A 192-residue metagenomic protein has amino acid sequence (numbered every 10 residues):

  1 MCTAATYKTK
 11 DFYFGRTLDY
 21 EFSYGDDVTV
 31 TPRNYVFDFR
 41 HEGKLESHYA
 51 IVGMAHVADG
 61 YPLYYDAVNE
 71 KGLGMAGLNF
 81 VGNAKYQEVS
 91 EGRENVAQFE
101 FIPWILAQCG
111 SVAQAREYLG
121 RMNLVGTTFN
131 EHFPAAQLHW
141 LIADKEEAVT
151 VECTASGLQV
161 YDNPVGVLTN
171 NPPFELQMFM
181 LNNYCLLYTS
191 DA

Functional and structural regions predicted by a protein language model:
M1-E94, R121, G126: A contiguous strand-loop segment
C2, F133-P134: Active-site nucleophilic cysteine motif
V36, V89-M122: Compact, glycine/acidic-enriched structural inserts
F80-G82, S111, M122-L124, K145-A148 (+1 more regions): Short acidic/polar capping segments at secondary-structure boundaries
E117-F133, H139-L141: Secretory/export targeting leaders with adjacent low-complexity proregions
P134-F179: Extended amphipathic alpha-helical segments with heptad-repeat/coiled-coil character used for oligomerization, fusion
Y188-A192: Conserved small/polar residues in nucleotide/adenosyl-binding loops
